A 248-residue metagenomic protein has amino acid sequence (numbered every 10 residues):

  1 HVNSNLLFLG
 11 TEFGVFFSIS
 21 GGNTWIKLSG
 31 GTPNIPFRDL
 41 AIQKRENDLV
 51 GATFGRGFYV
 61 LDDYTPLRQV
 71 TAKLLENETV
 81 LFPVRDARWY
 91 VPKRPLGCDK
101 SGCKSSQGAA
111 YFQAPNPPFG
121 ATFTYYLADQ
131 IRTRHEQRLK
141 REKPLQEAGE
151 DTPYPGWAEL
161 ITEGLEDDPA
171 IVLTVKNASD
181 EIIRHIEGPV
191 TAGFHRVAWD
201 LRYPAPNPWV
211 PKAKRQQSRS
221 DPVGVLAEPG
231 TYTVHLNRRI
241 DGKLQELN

Functional and structural regions predicted by a protein language model:
H1-Y111, P118-A121, A128-Q130: Beta-propeller blade termini and top-face loops
L7, I161-L165, P222-L226: Short consensus segments that form the blades of beta-propeller domains, in both extracellular/periplasmic
G57, A205-W209, N237-N248: Short acidic/polar inter-strand loop motif in beta-rich domains
R94-A170, R196-A198: Contiguous beta-strand segments within globular domains
N116, E166, V190-A192, V225-P229: Surface-exposed coil/turn segments at beta-strand junctions on protein surfaces, enriched
L173-N177, L236: Conserved aromatic beta-strand anchor motif in extracellular beta-sandwich/beta-rich domains
I182-V225: Glycine-centered tight-turn motifs at strand-turn-strand junctions
